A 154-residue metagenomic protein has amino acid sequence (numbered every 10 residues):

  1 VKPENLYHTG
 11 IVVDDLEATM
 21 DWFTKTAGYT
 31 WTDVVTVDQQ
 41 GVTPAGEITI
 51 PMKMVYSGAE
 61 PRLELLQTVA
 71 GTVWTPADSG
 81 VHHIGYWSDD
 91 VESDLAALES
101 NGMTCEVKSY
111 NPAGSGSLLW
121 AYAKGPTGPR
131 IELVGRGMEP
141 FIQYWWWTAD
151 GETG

Functional and structural regions predicted by a protein language model:
P3, I11-E60, S93-S117, W146-G154: Core segments of cupin and vicinal oxygen chelate
L6-D14, V55-G58, V73-E92, K124: Vicinal oxygen chelate
W31, V73, I131, P140-I142: Short loop/beta submotifs within extracellular cysteine-rich repeat domains
L63: Long, contiguous binding/interaction regions
T68-V69: A conserved beta-strand-loop-helix scaffold within acyl/acetyltransferase catalytic domains
S115-P126: Short, active-site-adjacent segments that bind or coordinate small-molecule cofactors and metal centers
P126-T127, M138-W146: Short glycine/proline-enriched turn or capping motifs at secondary-structure junctions
P129-G135: Catalytic phosphate/metal-binding cores of nucleic-acid and nucleotide-processing enzymes, i.e., regions that mediate
